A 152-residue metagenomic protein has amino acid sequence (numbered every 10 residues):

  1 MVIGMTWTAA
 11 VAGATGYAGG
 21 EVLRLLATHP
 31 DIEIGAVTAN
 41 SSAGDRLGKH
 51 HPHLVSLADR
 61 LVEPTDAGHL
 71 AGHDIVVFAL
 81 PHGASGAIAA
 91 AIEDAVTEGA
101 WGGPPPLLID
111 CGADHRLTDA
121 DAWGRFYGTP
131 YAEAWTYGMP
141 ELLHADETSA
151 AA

Functional and structural regions predicted by a protein language model:
M1-A152: N-terminal Rossmann-like NAD(P) cofactor-binding subdomain of oxidoreductases, focused on the glycine-rich
